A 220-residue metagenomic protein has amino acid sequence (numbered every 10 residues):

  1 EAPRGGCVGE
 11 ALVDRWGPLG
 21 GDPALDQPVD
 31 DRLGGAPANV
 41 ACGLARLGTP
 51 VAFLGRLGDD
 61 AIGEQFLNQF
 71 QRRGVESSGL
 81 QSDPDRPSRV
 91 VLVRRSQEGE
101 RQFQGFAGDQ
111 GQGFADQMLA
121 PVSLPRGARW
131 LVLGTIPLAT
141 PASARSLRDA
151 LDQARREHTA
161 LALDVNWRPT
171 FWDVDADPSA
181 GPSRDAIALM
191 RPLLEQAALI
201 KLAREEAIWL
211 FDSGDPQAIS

Functional and structural regions predicted by a protein language model:
E1-E76: Glycine-rich phosphate/adenosyl-contacting loop at the front of the ribokinase-like
A2, G127-A128, H158, A197: Short, well-ordered alpha-helix to beta-strand connector turns
R4, V13, R129-W130, L199: Structural motif
T49-T135, T159: Conserved N-terminal subdomain of the carbohydrate kinase-like
G108, I136, N166-T170, E205: Active-site beta-loop-alpha junctions enriched in small/polar residues
A154-A160: A short helix->loop->beta-strand "cap" motif at the edges of active sites that frequently abuts
L161-L163, I200: Hydrophobic faces of well-ordered beta-strands that scaffold small-molecule active sites in alpha/beta enzyme cores
T170-S220: Conserved phosphate/ATP/ADP-binding segment of small-molecule kinases
